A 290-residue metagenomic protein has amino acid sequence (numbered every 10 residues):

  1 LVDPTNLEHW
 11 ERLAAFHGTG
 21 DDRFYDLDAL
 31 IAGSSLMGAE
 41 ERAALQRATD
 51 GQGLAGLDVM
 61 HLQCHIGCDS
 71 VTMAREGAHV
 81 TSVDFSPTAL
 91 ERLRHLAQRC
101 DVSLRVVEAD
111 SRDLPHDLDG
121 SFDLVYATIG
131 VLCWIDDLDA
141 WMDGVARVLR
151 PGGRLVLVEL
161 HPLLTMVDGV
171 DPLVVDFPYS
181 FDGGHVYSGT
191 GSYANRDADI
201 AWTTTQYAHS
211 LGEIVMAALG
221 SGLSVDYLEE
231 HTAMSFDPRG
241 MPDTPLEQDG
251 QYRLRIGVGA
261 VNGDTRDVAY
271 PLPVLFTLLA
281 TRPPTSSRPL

Functional and structural regions predicted by a protein language model:
L1-A55, C68, T72: Conserved class I S-adenosyl-L-methionine
D58-L114: Class I SAM-dependent methyltransferase SAM/SAH-binding core
R112, H116-V125: A short acidic, Gly/Pro-enriched loop at the edge of an enzyme's catalytic core that lines a small-molecule cofactor
D123-D139: A short SAM/SAH-binding and catalytic strip from SAM-dependent methyltransferases
D139-R154: A short glycine-rich, Lys/Arg-flanked "PGG" loop and its adjoining helix->strand segment in the class I
R154-Y193: Conserved class I S-adenosyl-L-methionine
T205-L228: Short alpha-helix
S221-L223, G259-V261, D267-L290: Core SAM-dependent methyltransferase catalytic element
